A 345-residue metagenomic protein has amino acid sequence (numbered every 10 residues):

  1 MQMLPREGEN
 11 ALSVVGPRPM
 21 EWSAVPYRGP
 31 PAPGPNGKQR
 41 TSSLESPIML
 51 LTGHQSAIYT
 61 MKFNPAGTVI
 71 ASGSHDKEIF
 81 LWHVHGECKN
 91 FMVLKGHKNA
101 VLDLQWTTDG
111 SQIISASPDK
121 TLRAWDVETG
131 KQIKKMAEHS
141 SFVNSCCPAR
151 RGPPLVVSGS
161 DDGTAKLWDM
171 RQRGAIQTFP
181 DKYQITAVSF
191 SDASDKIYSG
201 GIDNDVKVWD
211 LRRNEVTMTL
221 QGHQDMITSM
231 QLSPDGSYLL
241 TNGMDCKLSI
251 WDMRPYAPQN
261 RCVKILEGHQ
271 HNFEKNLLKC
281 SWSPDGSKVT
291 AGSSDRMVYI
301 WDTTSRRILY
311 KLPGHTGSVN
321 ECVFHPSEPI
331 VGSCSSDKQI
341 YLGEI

Functional and structural regions predicted by a protein language model:
M1-L51: Intrinsically disordered terminal extensions that flank WD40 beta-propeller domains in eukaryotic WD-repeat scaffold
Q39-R40, P47-G53, K89-G96, Q132-E138 (+6 more regions): Short C-terminal beta-strands that terminate individual repeats in beta-propeller domains, predominantly WD40 blades
S56-K62, N99-Q105, S141-P148, T178 (+4 more regions): Canonical WD40 repeat/beta-propeller blade segments in eukaryotic WD-repeat proteins
M61-G67, Q105-G110, C147-P153, S189-D195 (+4 more regions): Loop/turn segments within WD40 beta-propeller blades
S72-D76, S115-D119, S158-D162, A193 (+4 more regions): Conserved strand-to-loop turn within each blade of WD40 beta-propeller repeats
I79-H83, L122-D126, C146, A165-D169 (+5 more regions): WD40-repeat beta-propellers
Y256-V289: A surface-exposed beta-alpha-beta supersecondary segment
V323-I345: Blade-level signature of beta-propeller repeat domains, shared across WD40, Kelch, NHL, RCC1 and BNR/Asp-box propellers
